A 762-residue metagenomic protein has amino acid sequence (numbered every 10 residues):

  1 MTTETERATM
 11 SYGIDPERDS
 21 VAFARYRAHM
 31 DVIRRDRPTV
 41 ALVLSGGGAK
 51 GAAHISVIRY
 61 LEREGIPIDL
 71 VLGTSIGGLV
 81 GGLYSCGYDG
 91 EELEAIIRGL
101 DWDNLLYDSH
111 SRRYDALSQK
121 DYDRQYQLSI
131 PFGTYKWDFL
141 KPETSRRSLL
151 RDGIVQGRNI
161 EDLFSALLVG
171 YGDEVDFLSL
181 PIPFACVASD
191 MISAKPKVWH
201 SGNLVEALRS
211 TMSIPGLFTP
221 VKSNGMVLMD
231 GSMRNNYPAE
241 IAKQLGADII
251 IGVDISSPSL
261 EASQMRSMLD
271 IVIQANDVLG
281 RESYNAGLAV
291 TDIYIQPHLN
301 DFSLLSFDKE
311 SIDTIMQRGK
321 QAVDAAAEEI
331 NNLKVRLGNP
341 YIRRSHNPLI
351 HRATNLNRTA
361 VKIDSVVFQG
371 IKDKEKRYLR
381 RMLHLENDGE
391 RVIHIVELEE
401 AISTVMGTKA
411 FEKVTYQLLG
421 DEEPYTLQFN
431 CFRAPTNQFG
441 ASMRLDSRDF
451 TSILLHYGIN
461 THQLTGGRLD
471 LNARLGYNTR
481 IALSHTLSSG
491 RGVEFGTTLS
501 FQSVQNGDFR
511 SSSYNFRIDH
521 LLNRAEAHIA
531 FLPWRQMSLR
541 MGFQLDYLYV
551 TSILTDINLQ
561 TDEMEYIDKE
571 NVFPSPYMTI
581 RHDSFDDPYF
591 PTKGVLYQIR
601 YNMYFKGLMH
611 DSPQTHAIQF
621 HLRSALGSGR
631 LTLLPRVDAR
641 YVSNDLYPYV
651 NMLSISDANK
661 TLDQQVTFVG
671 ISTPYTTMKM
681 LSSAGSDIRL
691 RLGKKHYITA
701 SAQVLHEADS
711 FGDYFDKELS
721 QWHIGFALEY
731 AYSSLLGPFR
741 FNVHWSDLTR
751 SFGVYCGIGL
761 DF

Functional and structural regions predicted by a protein language model:
M1-T74, G82-S403, G407-L419, C431-P435: Patatin-like phospholipase
I192, G420-E422, L626-R630, Y732-L736 (+1 more regions): A generic beta-sheet turn/junction motif
G389, V396, D716-L719, A731: C-terminal soluble interaction/assembly domains
I395-E397, A401, K413-F585, L653-T667 (+5 more regions): Gram-negative/organellar outer-membrane beta-barrel architecture
Q438-M443, P576-G693, A700: C-terminal outer-membrane beta-barrel translocator/porin domains of Gram-negative envelope proteins and their
H610-P613, F711-K717, V754: Short glycine/threonine-rich loop-to-helix capping motif typified by GTGT followed within a few residues by an Asp-Pro
R689-H723: C-terminal hydrophobic structural anchor segments that stabilize assembly/packing rather than catalytic chemistry
